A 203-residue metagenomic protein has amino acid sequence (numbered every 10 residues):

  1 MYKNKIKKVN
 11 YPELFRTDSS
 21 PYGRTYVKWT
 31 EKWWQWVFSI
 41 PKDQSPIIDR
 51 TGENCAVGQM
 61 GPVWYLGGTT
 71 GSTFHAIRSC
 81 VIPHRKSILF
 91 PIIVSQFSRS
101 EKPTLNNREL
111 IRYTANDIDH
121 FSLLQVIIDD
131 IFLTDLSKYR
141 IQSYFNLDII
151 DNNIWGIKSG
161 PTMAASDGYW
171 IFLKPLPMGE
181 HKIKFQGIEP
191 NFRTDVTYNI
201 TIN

Functional and structural regions predicted by a protein language model:
Y2-F38: N-terminal module-boundary/linker segments of secreted carbohydrate-active enzymes
Y11-P12, K184-Q186: Short, compact, well-ordered microdomains
S19, G23, C80, D167 (+1 more regions): Short, charged/polar micro-motifs that form catalytic or ligand-binding hotspots
Y26-T30, W36-F74: N-terminal "mature-chain" segments and other terminal, solvent-exposed stretches
D49-E53, A76-S79, R112-T114, G156-K158: Intrinsically disordered, low-complexity boundary segments flanking structured domains
P62-I149: Extracellular-facing segments of soluble proteins and assemblies that are Gly/Ser/Thr-biased and enriched in aromatics
P91-I92, H181-I183: A short hydrophobic beta-strand element
S122-E180, Q186-N203: Extended, well-structured beta-strand/loop surface patches that form recognition or cofactor-anchoring regions within
